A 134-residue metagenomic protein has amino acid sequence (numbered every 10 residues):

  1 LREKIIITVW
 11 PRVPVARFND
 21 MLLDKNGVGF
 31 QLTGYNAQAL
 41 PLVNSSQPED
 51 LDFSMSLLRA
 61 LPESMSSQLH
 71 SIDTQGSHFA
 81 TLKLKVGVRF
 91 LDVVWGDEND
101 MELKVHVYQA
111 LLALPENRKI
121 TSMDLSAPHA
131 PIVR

Functional and structural regions predicted by a protein language model:
R2-R134: Charged, solvent-exposed interaction patches on well-folded alpha/beta domains that mediate macromolecular contacts
